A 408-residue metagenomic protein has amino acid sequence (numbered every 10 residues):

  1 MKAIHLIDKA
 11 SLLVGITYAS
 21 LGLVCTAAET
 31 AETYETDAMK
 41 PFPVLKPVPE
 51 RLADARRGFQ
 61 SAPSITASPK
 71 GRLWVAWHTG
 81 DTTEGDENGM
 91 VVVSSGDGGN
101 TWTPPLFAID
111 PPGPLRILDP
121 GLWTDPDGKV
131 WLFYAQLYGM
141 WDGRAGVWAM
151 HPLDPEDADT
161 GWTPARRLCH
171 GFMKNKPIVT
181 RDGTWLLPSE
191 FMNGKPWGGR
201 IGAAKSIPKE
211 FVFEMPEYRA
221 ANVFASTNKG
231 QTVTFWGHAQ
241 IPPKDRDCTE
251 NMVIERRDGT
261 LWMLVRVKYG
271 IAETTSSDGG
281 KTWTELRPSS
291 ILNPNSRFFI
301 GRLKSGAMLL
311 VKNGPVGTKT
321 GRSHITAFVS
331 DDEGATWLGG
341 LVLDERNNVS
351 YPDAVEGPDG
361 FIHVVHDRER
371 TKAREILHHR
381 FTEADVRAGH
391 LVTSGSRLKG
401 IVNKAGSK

Functional and structural regions predicted by a protein language model:
M1-D8: N-terminal secretory signal peptides that target proteins for export/translocation
K9-A10, K404: N-terminal leader/targeting segments
A10-G22: Bacterial N-terminal signal peptides
A19-T33: Bacterial Sec-dependent signal peptides at the C-terminal "C-region" and cleavage site
E29-K408: Asp-box/BNR beta-propeller blade signature and adjacent active/binding-site loops in extracellular glycan-interacting
